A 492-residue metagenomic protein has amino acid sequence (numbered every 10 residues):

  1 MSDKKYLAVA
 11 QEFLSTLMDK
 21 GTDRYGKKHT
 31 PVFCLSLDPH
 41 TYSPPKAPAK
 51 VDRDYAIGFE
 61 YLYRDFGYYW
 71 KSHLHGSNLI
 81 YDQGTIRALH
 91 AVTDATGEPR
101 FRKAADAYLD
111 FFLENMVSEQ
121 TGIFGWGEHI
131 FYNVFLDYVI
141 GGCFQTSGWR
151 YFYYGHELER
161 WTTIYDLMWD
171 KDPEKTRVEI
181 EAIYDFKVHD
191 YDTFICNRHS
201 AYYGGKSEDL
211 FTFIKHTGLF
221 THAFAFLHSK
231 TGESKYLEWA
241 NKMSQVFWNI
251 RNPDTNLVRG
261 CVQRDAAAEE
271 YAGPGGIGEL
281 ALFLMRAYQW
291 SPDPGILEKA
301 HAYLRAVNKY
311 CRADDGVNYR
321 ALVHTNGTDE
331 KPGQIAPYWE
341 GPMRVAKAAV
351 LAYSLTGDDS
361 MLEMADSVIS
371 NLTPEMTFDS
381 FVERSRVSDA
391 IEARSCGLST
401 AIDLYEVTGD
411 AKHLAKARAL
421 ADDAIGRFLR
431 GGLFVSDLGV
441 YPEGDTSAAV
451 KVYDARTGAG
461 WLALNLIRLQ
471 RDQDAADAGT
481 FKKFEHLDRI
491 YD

Functional and structural regions predicted by a protein language model:
M1-D492: Glycan-recognition and catalytic cores of secretory/periplasmic carbohydrate-active enzymes
